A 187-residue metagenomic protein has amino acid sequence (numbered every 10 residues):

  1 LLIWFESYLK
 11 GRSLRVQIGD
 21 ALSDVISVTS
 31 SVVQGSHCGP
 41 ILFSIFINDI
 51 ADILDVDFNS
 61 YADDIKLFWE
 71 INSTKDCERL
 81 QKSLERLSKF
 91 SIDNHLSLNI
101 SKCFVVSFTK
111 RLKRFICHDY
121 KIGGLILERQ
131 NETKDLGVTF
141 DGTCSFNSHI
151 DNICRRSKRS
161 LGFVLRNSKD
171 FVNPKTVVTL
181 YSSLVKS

Functional and structural regions predicted by a protein language model:
L1-V33, V178: Conserved pre-catalytic core of RNA-dependent polymerases
F5, G35, I41, Y61-D64 (+4 more regions): Short, conserved catalytic/metal-binding micro-motifs enriched in Asp/Glu and His
Q17, L22-D24, P40-F68, V185: Active-site palm subdomain of RNA-directed nucleic acid polymerases
D20, K82, S97-E132: Short, conserved micro-motifs composed of acidic
L42-F46, L80-S83, I153, S160: Hydrophobic alpha-helical membrane-association signature
I65-I92, K110, S145: Catalytic palm subdomain of template-directed nucleic-acid polymerases, centered on the conserved carboxylate motif
G124-S187: Basic, alpha-helical interaction scaffolds
